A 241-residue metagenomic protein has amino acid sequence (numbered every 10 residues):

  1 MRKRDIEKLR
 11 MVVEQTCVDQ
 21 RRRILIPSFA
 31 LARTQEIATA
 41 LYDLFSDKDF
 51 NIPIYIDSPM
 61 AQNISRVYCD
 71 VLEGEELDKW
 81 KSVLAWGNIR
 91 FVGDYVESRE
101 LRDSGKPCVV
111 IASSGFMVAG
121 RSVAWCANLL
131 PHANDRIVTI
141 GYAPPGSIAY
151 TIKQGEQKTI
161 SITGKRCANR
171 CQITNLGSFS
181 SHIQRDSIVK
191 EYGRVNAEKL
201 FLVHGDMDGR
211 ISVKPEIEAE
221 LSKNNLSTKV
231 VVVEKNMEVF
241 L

Functional and structural regions predicted by a protein language model:
M1-L241: Acidic/His-rich, metal-assisted hydrolase cores and their charged scaffolds
